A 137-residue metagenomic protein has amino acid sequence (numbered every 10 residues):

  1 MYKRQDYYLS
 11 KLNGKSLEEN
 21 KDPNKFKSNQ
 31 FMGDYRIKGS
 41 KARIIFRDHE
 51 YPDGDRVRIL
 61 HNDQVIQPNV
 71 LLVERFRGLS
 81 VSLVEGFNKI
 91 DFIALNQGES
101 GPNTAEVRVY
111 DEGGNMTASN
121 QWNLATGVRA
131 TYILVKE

Functional and structural regions predicted by a protein language model:
M1-Q5: Conserved small/polar residues in nucleotide/adenosyl-binding loops
D6-I45: Extracytoplasmic beta-rich ectodomain segments of secreted or membrane-anchored proteins
A42-I44, R77-L79, G86-N96, N103: Short, well-structured beta-strand segments within conserved domains
F46-E50: Non-cytosolic beta-sheet module surface loops
G54-V65, G101-E112: Short, surface-exposed beta-strand/strand-loop-strand elements in extracellular ectodomains
P68-R75: A short acidic/small-residue loop/turn micro-motif
A118-A125: Short, exposed beta-strand-loop hairpins at the edges of beta-sheets in extracellular/periplasmic proteins
R129-E137: Short, low-complexity, Pro/Ser/Thr/Gly-rich segments in the mature regions of secreted, periplasmic
